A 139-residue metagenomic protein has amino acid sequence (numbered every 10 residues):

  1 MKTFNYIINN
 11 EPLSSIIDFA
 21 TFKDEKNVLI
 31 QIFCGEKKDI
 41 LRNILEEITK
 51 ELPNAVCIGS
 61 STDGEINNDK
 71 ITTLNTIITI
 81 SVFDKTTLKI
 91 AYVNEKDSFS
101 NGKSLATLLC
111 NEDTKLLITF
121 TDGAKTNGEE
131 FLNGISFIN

Functional and structural regions predicted by a protein language model:
M1-N139: Cofactor- and metal-binding active-site motifs of prokaryotic enzymes that mediate redox/radical or nucleophilic
